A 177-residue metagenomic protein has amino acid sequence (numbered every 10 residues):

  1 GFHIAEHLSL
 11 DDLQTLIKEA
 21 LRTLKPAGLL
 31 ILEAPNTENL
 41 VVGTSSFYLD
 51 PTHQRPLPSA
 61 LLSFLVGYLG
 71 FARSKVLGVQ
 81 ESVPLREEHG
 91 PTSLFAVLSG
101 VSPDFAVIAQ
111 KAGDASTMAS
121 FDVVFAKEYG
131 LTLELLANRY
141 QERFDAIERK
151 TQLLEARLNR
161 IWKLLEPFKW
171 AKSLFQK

Functional and structural regions predicted by a protein language model:
G1-G43, P56-Y68, A109: Conserved SAM-binding loop
T37-N39, V79-V83, A112-A115: Short, solvent-exposed loop/turn segments at secondary-structure junctions
G43-D50, H89-P91: Short glycine/proline- and charge-enriched loop/turn segments that cap or connect secondary-structure elements
T52-Q54: Donor nucleotide-sugar recognition loop
L62, P91-L98: Short, P/G- and charge-enriched loop/turn segments at secondary-structure junctions
G70-V83, L94-F95: Conserved S-adenosyl-L-methionine
V101-V107: Short hydrophobic/aromatic beta-strand or adjacent loop that forms the aromatic wall/cage of a ligand/substrate-binding
I108, A112-K177: Boundary detector for helix-to-coil junctions that initiate low-complexity/charged tails
